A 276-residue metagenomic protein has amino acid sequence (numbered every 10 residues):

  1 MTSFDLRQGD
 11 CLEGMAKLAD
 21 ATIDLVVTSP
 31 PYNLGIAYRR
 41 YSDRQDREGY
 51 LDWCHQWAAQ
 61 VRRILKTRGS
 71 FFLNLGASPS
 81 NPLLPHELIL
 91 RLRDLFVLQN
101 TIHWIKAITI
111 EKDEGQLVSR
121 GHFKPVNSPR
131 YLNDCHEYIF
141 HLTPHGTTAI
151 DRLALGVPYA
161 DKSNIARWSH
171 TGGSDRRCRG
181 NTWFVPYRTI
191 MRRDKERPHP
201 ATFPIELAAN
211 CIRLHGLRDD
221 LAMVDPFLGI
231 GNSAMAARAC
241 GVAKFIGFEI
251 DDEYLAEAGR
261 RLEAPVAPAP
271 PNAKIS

Functional and structural regions predicted by a protein language model:
M1-A256, P265: Core catalytic lobe of class I
E87, E257-S276: Class I S-adenosyl-L-methionine-dependent methyltransferase module
